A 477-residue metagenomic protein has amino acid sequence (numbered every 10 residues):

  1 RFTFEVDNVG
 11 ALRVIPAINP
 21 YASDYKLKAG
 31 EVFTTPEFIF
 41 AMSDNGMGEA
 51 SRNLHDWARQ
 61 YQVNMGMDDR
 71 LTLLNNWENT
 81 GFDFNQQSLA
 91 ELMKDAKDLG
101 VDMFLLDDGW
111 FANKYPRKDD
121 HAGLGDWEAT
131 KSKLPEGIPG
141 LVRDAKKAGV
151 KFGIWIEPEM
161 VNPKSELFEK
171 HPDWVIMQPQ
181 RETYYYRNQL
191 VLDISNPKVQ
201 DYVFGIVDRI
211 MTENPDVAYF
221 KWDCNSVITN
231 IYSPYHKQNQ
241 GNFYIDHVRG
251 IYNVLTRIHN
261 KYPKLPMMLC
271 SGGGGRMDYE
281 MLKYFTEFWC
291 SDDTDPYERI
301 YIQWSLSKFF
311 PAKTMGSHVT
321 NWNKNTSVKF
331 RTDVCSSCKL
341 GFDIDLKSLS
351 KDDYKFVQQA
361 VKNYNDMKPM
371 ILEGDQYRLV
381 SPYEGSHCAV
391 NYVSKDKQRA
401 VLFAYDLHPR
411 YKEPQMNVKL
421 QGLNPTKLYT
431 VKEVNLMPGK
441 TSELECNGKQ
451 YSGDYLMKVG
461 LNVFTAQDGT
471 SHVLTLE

Functional and structural regions predicted by a protein language model:
R1-V63, F82-Q86: Beta-strand-rich recognition/accessory modules
G30, L74, F104, A145 (+5 more regions): Conserved, mostly hydrophobic/aromatic
M42, G46-M47, T80-F84, W110-R117 (+7 more regions): Flexible loop/turn segments at secondary-structure boundaries
M65-G205, N214, A218-Y219: Aromatic-lined carbohydrate-binding/catalytic grooves of carbohydrate-active enzymes
P135-G137, E169-H171, V175-K329, K339-S348: Active-site neighborhood of glycoside hydrolase catalytic domains
S327-V380: Catalytic cores of secreted or luminal carbohydrate-active enzymes
S381-P425: Carbohydrate-binding surface patches
H408-E477: C-terminal beta-sandwich/jelly-roll accessory domains of carbohydrate-active enzymes
